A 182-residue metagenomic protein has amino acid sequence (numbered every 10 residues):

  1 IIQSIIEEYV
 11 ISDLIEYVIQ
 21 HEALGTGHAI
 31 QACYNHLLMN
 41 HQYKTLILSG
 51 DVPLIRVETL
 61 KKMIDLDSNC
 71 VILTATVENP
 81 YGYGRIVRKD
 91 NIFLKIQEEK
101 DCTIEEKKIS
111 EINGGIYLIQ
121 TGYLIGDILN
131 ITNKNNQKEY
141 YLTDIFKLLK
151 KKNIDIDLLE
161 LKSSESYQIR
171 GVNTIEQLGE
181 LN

Functional and structural regions predicted by a protein language model:
I1-L48, L54-T59: Conserved N-terminal catalytic core of the sugar/cofactor nucleotidyltransferase
I2-I6, M63, I128, L181: Hydrophobic packing residues within well-ordered alpha-helices of enzyme cores
I15-Y17, I156-L158, I169: Generic structural signal for residues in well-ordered beta-strands
I19-E22, V52, A75, I116-Y117 (+1 more regions): Glycine- and other small-residue-rich loops at beta-strand/loop junctions that grip anionic moieties
Q31-N35, R85-R88, N173-Q177: Short, surface-exposed amphipathic charged segments that create phosphate/polyanion-binding patches used for binding
I55-N136, T143-I145, K150, D155-D157 (+1 more regions): Conserved core of the sugar-phosphate nucleotidyltransferase
Y140-T143, G179: Non-catalytic, well-ordered alpha-helical scaffold segments
S163-N182: Extended, small-residue-rich solenoid/repeat segments and analogous flexible loops that form exposed scaffolds
